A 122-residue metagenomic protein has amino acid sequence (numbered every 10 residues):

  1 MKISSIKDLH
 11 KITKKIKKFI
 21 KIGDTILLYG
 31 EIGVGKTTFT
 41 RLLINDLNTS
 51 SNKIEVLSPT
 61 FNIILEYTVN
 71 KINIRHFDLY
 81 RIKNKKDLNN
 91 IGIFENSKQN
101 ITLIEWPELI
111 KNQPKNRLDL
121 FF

Functional and structural regions predicted by a protein language model:
M1-K18: N-terminal pre-Walker A segment at the start of P-loop NTPase domains
L9, F39, D78, I104: Residue-level signal for inorganic ion chemistry
I26-L28: Hydrophobic anchor at the beta1->P-loop junction of P-loop NTPases
I32: The conserved Walker
K36: Conserved lysine of the Walker
D46-L47, E55-N73, L79-F122: Helix-rich effector regions associated with P-loop NTPase G domains
